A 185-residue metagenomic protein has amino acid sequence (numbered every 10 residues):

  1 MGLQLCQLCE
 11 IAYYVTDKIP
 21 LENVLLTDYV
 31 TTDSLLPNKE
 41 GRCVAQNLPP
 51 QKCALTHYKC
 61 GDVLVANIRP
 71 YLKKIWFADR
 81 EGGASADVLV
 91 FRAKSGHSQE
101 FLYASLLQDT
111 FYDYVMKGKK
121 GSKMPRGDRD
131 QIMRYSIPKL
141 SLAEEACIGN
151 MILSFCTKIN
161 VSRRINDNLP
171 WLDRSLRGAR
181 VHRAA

Functional and structural regions predicted by a protein language model:
M1, D28, G82, A104 (+1 more regions): Residues that recognize and position ribonucleotide moieties
M1-L21, P138-A185: Non-catalytic DNA-recognition/assembly elements of restriction-modification systems
L5, N23, Y29, Q99 (+3 more regions): Alpha-helix initiation and N-capping motif
C6-P20, V24-C60: Sequence-specific dsDNA recognition surfaces
T32, A93, I137: Active-site donor-binding loop signature of nucleotide-sugar glycosyltransferases
A54-T56, V63-F111: A short beta-sheet element
G83-L89, K120-L153: A short glycine-rich beta-alpha junction/loop motif
E100-M133: Short, positively charged
